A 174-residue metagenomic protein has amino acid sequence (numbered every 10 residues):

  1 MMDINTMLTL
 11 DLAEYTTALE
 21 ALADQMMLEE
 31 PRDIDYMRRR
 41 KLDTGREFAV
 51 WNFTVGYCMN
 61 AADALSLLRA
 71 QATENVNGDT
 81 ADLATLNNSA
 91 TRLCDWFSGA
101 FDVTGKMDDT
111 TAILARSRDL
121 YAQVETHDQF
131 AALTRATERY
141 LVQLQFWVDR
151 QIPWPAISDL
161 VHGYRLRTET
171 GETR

Functional and structural regions predicted by a protein language model:
M1, T6, Q25-M26, Y36 (+1 more regions): Residue-level detector of intrinsically disordered terminal segments
M1-M7, A70-L86, L166-R174: Short intrinsically disordered terminal tails
I4, D33-R38, H162-R167: Long, compositionally biased, charged low-complexity segments
L8-Y15, L19-A23: Leu/Val/Ala/Ile-rich N-terminal alpha-helices, chiefly Sec-type signal peptides and the beginnings
P31-R39, G45-N52, N60-T137: Long, low-complexity or tandemly repetitive, helically biased scaffold regions used for multimeric assembly/adhesion
Y57: Acidic/histidine-rich catalytic cores and adjacent linkers of DNA breakage/strand-transfer/modification proteins
A115-G171: Amphipathic alpha-helical binding modules
